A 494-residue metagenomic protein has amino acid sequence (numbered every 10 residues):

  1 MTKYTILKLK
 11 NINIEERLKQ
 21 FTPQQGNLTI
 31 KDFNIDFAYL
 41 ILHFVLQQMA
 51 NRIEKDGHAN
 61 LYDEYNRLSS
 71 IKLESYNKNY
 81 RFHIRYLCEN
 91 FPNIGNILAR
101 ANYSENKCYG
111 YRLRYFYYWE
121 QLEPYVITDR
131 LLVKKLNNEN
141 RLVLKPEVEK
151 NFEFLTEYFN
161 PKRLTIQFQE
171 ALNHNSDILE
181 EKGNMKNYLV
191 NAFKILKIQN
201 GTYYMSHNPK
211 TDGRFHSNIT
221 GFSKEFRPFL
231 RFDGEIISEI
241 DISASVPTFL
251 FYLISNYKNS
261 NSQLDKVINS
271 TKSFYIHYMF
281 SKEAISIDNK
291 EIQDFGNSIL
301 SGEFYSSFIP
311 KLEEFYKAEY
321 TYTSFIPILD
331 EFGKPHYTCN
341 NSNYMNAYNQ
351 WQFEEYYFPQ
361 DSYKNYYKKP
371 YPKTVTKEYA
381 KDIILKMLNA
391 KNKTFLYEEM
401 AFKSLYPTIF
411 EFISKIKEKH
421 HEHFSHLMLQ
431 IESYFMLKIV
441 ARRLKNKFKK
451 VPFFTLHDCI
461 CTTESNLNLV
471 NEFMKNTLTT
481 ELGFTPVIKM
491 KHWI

Functional and structural regions predicted by a protein language model:
M1-P228, D233-E235, S243, V487-I494: Non-catalytic nucleic-acid-binding interfaces of large nucleic-acid enzymes and RNP effectors
I14, K55-K78, I219-E422: Helical catalytic core of nucleic-acid polymerases
E239-I242, I384, P452-T463: Catalytic palm active-site di-aspartate
V246-L253, E464-F473: A short acidic (Asp/Glu
K373-T374, H426-Q430, T463: Hydrophobic alpha-helical scaffolding
H420-V440: Adenine-nucleotide phosphate-binding core of ATP-dependent small-molecule kinases
Y434-L456: Active-site palm subdomain of RNA-directed nucleic acid polymerases
N466-I494: Polymerase palm active-site segment centered on the conserved acidic dipeptide of motif C
